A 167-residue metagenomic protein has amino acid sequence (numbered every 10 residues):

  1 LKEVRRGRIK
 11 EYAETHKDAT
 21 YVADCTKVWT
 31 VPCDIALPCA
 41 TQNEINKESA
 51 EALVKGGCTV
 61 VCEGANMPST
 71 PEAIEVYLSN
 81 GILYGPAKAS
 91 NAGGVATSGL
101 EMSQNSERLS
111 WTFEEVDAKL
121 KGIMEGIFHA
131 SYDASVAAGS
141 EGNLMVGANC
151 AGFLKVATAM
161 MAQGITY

Functional and structural regions predicted by a protein language model:
L1-S49: A structured beta-alpha segment of the ubiquitous adenosine-cofactor-binding alpha/beta core
A52-Y167: Adenosine-phosphate binding glycine-rich loop
